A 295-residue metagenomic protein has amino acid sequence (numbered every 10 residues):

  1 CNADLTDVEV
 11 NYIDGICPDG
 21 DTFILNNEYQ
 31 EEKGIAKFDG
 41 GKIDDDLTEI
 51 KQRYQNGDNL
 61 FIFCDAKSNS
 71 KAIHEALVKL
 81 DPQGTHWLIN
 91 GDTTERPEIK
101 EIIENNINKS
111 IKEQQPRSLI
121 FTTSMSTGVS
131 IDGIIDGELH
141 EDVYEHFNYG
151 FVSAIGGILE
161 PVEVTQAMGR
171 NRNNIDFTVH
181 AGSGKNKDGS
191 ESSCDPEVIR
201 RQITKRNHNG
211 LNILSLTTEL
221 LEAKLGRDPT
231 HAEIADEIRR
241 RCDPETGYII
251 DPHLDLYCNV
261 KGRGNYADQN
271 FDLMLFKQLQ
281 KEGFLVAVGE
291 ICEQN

Functional and structural regions predicted by a protein language model:
L5-E9, R53-L77: Conserved strand-helix element at the start of the C-terminal RecA-like helicase core
D7-R53: Interdomain hinge/linker at the junction between the two RecA-like core domains of SF2 helicases
G20-N26, D81-P97: Conserved RecA-like helicase motor-core motifs
D65-S68, W87-E101, T122-S124: Conserved helicase motor
E113-G128: Conserved two-lobed SF2 helicase motor
H146, V152-D176: Conserved SF2 helicase motif VI
Q166-P196: Conserved segment of the helicase C-terminal RecA-like domain
N173, G189-N295: The feature captures the C-terminal accessory region of ATP-dependent helicases and related nucleic-acid translocases
